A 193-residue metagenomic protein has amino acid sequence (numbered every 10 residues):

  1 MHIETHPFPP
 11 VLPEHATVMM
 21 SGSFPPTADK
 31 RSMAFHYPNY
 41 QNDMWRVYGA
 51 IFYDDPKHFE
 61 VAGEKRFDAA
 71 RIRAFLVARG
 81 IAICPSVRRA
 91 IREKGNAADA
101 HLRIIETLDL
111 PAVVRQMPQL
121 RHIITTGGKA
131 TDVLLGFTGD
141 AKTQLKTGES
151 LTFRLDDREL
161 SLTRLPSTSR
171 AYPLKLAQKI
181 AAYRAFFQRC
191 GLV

Functional and structural regions predicted by a protein language model:
M1-P10, E14, P26-R31, P38-Y40 (+3 more regions): C-terminal capping/extension of enzyme domains
V11, R73-L76, R115-Q116: Short, conserved, surface-exposed binding loops centered on an aromatic residue
E14-H15, Q119: Short, well-ordered loop/turn elements at secondary-structure boundaries
T17-V18, H122: Structural motif
V18-S21, I81-P85, L162-T163: Short hydrophobic-aromatic micro-motifs
S23-F24, T125-A130, S167: Short, well-ordered beta-to-alpha junction loops that form the rim of enzyme active sites and present histidine/acidic
D29, M33-H101: Short, surface-exposed acidic-centric catalytic microdomains
A78-F137: Internal catalytic-core helix/loop-beta-alpha segment that presents or stabilizes conserved functional determinants
